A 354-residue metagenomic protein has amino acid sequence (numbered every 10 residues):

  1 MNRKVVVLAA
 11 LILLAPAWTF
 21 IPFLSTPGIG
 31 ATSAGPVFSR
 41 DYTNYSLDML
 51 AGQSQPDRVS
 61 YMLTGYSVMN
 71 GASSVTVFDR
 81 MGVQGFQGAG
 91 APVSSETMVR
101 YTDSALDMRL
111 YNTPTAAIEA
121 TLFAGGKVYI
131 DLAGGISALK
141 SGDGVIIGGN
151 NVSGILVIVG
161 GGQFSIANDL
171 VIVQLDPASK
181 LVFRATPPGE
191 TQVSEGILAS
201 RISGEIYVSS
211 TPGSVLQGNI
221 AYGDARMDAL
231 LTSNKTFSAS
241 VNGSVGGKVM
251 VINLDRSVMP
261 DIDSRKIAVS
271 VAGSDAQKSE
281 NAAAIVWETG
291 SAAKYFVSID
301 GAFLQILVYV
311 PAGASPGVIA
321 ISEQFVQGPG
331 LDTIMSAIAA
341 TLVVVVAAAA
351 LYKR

Functional and structural regions predicted by a protein language model:
M1-L50, V269, G317-R354: Secretory targeting signatures
T32-P177: Eukaryotic non-catalytic protein-interaction modules, chiefly N-terminal intrinsically disordered
Y45, M227, A276-Q277: Short, isolated positions in well-ordered beta-strands
A120-L122, V128-D131, S137, V145-I147 (+3 more regions): Surface-exposed beta-strand/loop patches in extracellular or lumenal glycoproteins
P177-G218: Catalytic cores of secreted or luminal carbohydrate-active enzymes
R226-V249: Carbohydrate-binding surface patches
G247-D300: Proteolytic-maturation and junctional protease-sensitive modules
V286-V326: C-terminal beta-strand-rich structural cap/linker in extracellular carbohydrate-active enzymes
